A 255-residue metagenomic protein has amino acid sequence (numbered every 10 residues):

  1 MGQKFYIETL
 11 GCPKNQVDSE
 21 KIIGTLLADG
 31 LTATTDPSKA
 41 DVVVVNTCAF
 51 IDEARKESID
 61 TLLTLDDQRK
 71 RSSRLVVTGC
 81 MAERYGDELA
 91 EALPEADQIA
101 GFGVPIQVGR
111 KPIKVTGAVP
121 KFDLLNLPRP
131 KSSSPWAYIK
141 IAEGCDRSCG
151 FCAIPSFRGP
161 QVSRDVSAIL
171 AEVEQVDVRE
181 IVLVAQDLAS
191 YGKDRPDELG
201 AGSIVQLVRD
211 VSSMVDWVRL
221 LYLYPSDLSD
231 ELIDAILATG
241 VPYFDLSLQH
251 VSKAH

Functional and structural regions predicted by a protein language model:
M1-G192, S203, D234, G240: Proteins enriched for Cys/Gly/acidic motifs involved in redox and nucleic-acid/cofactor modification
E53-D60, K193-H255: Conserved AdoMet/S-adenosylmethionine-binding subsite of the radical SAM
